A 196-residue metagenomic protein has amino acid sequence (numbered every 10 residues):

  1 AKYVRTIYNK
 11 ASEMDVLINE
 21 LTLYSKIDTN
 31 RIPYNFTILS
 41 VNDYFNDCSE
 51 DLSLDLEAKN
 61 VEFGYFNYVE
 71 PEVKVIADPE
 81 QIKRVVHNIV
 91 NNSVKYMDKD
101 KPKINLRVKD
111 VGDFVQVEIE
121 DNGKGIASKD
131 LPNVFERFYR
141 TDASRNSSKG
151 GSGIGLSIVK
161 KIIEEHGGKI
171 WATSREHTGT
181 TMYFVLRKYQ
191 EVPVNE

Functional and structural regions predicted by a protein language model:
N9-M14: Short alpha-helical segment of the dimerization/phosphotransfer core of two-component systems
T29-Y34, E72-A77: Conserved micro-motifs of the catalytic ATP-binding
N35-S53, V108: A conserved beta-strand-to-alpha-helix junction within the catalytic ATP-binding
D55-Y65: Short conserved segments within the C-terminal catalytic ATPase subdomain
S93-V94: Short helix-loop "hinge" at the ATP-lid/N-box region of the Bergerat-fold HATPase_c
I126-F138: Short conserved segment of the HATPase_c
G167-G168: Conserved glycine-rich
